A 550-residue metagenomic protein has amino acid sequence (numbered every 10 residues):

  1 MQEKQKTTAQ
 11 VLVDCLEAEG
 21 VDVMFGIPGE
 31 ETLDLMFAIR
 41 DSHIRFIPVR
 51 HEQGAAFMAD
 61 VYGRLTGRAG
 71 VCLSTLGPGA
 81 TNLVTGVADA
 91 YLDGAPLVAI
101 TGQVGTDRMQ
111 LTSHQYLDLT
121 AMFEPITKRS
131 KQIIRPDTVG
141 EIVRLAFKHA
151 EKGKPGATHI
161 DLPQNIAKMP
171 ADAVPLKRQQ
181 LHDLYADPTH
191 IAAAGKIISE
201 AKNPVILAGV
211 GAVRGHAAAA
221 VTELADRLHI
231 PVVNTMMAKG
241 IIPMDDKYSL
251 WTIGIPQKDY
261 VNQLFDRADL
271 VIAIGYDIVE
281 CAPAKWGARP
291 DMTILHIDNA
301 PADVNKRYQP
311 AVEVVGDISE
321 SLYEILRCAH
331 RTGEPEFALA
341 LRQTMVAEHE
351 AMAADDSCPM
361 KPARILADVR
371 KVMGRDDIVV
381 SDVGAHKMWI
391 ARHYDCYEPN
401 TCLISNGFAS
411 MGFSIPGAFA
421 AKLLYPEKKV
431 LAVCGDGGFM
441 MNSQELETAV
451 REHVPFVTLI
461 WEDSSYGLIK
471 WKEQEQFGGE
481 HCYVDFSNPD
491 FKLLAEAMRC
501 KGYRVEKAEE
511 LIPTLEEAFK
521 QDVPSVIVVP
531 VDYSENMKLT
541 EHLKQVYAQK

Functional and structural regions predicted by a protein language model:
Q2-A329, D368, V372-I378, P455-T458 (+3 more regions): N-terminal alpha/beta PP-like core and its mobile active-site loop of ThDP/TPP-dependent enzymes
E3-K4, K196, P290-K387, E506-I512 (+1 more regions): Phosphate/pyrophosphate-binding active-site segments
K6, P136, P188, S357-A363 (+2 more regions): Short, solvent-exposed loop/helix junctions and linker helices that flank or host conserved functional motifs
A9-L12, E17, T32-M36, Q343-A421 (+1 more regions): Active-site diphosphate/adenylate-binding microenvironment
E31, G54, H216, M360-K361 (+2 more regions): A generic structural signal for residues located within well-ordered alpha-helices of large catalytic or ligand-binding
H51, L111-T112, L181-G195, I253-Q257 (+5 more regions): A general structural motif
Y62, F337-D355, A421, V457-L459 (+1 more regions): Charged, low-complexity, helix-prone segments enriched in Lys/Glu/Asp/Gln
I100, M109-Q115, V304-R307, E313-V315 (+2 more regions): Thiamine diphosphate
